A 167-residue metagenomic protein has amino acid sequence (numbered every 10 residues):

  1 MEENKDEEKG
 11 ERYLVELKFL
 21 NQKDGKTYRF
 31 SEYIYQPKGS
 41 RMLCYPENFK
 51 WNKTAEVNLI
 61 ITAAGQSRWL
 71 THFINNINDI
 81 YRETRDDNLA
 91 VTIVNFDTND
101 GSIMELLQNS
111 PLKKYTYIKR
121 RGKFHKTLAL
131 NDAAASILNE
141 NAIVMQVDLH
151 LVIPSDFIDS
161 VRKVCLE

Functional and structural regions predicted by a protein language model:
N4-E8, Q22-K23, T27-N76: N-proximal low-complexity "stem/linker" segments adjacent to membrane-targeting elements
N76-D87: Short, acidic, metal-binding catalytic loop of nucleotide-sugar glycosyltransferases
D87-N99, I118-R120: Short beta-strand/loop segment that forms part of the nucleotide-sugar
V94-M104, L149-L151: A conserved acidic beta->alpha catalytic loop
R121-L128: A short, glycine-/small-residue-rich helix N-cap motif at loop->alpha-helix starts within glycosyltransferase
N131-I143: Active-site nucleotide-sugar/metal-binding loop of Leloir-type enzymes
E140-P154: Short beta-strand-to-loop acidic/aromatic patch adjacent to the donor-nucleotide binding site
D156-E167: Conserved donor-nucleotide/metal-binding helix-loop-beta segment in metal-dependent transferases, i.e., the alpha-helix
